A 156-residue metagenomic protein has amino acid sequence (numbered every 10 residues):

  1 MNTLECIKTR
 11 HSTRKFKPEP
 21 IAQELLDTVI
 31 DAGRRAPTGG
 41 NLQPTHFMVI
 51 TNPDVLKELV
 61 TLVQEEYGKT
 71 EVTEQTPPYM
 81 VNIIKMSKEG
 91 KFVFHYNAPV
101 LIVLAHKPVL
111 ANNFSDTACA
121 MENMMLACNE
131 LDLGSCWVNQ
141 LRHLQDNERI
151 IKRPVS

Functional and structural regions predicted by a protein language model:
M1-D27, Q43: Specificity-determining recognition surfaces
L26-R34: A structural motif
G33, I102, K107-I151: Small-aliphatic-rich amphipathic alpha-helix that forms the alpha element of a beta-alpha
P37-G40: Glycine-rich phosphate/pyrophosphate-binding beta-alpha loops
Q43, M48-T117: Glycine/small-residue-rich phosphate/adenosyl-binding loop
P154-S156: Crotonase-fold acyl-CoA enzyme core
